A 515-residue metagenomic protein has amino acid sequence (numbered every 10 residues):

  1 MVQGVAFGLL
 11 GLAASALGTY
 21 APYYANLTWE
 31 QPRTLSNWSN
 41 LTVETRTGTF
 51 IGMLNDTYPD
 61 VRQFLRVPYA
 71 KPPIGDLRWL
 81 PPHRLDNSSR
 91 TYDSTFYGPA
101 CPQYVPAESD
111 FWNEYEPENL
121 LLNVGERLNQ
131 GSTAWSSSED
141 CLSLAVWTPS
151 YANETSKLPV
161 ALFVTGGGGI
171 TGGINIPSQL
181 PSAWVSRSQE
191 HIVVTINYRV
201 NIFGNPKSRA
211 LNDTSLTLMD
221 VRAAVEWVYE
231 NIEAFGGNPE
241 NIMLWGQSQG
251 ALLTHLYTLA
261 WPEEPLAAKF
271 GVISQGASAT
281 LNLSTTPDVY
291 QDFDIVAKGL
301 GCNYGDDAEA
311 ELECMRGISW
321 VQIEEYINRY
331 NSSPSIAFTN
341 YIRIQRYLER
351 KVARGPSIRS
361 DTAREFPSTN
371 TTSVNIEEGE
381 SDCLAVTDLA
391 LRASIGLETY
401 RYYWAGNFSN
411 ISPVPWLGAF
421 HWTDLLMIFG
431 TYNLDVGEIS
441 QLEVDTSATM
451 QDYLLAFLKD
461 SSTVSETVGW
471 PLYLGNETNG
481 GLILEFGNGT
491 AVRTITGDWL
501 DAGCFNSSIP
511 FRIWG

Functional and structural regions predicted by a protein language model:
M1-L10: Classical eukaryotic N-terminal signal peptides for Sec-dependent ER targeting/secretion, especially the positively
S15, T19-L211, I439-T446, M450 (+2 more regions): Non-catalytic accessory segments of hydrolases
Q130, E230, A234, N241 (+2 more regions): Substrate-access "cap/lid" subdomains that shape and gate the entrance to catalytic or ligand-binding pockets
D140-C141, N212-A234, Q291-D294: Alpha/beta-hydrolase active-site loop
G166-G167, T217-D220, S248-L253: Active-site loop->helix "elbow" adjoining a glycine-rich segment at hydrolase catalytic centers
A251-E263: Short glycine-enriched nucleophile-adjacent loop and the immediately C-terminal alpha-helix near the catalytic center
R364, A390-G515: Mobile gating loops/cap/lid regions near enzyme active sites that modulate substrate access
